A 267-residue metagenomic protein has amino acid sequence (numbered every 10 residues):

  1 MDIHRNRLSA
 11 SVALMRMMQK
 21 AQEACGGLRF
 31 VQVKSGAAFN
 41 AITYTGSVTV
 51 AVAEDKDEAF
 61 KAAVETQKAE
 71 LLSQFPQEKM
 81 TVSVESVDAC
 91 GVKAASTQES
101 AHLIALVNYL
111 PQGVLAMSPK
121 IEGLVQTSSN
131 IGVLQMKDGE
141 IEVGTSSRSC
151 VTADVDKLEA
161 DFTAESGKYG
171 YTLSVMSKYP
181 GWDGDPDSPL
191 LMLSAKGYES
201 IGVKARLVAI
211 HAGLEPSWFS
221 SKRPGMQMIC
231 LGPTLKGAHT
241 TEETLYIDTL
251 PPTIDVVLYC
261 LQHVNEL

Functional and structural regions predicted by a protein language model:
M1-R148: Midchain, well-structured core segments that form catalytic/ion-binding scaffolds
R7-A24, K56, A101-N108, L115-M117 (+4 more regions): His/Asp/Glu-rich mid-to-C-terminal helical/loop segments that flank catalytic regions of hydrolases
A10-A13, I42-G46, K56-A63, T127-N130 (+5 more regions): General structural feature for long, well-ordered alpha-helical segments within catalytic domains of soluble enzymes
M18-Q22, L28-K34, D183-M226: Active-site-adjacent substrate-binding region of metalloamidase/peptidase-like peptide-processing proteins
Q22, K61, E65-L72, T163-G167 (+3 more regions): Class I S-adenosyl-L-methionine
A37-F39, Y179-D185, A238-H239: Short, small-residue-enriched loops and turns at beta-alpha junctions that line or gate enzyme active sites
Q126-I210: Substrate-recognition/cap regions that form aromatic- and gly/pro-loop-enriched pockets for small-molecule ligands
Q126-S128, G132-I141, A195, K204-Y259: Zn-dependent metallopeptidase/amidohydrolase metal-coordination segment
